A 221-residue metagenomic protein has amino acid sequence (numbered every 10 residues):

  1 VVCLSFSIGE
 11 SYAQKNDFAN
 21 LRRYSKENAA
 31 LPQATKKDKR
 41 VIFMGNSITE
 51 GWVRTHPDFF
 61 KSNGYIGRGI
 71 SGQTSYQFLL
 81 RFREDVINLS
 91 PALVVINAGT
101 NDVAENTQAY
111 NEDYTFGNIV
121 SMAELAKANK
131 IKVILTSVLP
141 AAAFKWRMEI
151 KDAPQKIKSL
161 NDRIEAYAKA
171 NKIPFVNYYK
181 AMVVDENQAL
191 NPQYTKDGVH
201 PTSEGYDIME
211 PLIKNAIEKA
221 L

Functional and structural regions predicted by a protein language model:
V1, I42-M44, V133: Conserved long hydrophobic alpha-helices within structured protein cores
V1-Q14: Bacterial Sec-dependent N-terminal signal peptides
I8-E10, S25, N129: Generic low-complexity, intrinsically disordered sequence content enriched in small uncharged/hydrophobic residues
G9, G45, G72, N187-Q188 (+1 more regions): Glycine-centered flexibility motif
Y12-A92: Serine-esterase "nucleophile elbow" of acetyl-processing enzymes
D58-N63, L80-L221: Alpha-helical cap/lid subdomain in secreted, periplasmic, or secretory-pathway luminal O-acyl-processing enzymes
